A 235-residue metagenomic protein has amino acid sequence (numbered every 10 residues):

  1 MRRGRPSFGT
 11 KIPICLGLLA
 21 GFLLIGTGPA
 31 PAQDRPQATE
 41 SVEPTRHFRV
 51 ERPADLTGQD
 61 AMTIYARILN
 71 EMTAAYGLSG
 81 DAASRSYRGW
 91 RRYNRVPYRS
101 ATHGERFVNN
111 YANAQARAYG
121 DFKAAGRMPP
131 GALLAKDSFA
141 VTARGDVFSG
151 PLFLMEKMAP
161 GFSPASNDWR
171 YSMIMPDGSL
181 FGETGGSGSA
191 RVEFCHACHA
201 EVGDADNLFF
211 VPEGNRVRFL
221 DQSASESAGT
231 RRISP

Functional and structural regions predicted by a protein language model:
M1-K11: N-terminal secretory signal peptides that target proteins for export/translocation
P13-G26: Bacterial N-terminal signal peptides
L19, A118, G182-G185: A general structural-boundary detector
G28-A32: Sec/Tat signal peptide C-region and signal peptidase I cleavage site
Q33-Q59, A124-P235: Sequence context surrounding c-type heme c attachment/ligation sites in exported
T39-G126: N-terminal secretory signal peptides
